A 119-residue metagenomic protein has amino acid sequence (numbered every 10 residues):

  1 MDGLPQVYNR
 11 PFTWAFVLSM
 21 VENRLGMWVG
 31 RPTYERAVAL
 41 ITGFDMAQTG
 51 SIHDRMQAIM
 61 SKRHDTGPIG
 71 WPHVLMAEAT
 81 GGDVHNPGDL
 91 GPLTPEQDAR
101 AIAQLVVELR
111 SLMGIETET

Functional and structural regions predicted by a protein language model:
M1-F12, F16, G82-H85, S111-T119: Acidic, serine/proline-rich, intrinsically disordered low-complexity segments
D2-F44: Short terminal alpha-helical segments
L4, L18, L25, L40 (+4 more regions): Generic detector of leucine side chains in alpha-helical contexts
T13, T33, T42, T49 (+4 more regions): Residue-identity detector for threonine
E22, E35, E78, E96 (+2 more regions): Glutamate identity and glutamate-enriched acidic tracts
V29-P32, Q48, I52-R55, R110-T119: Long, hydrophobic, amphipathic alpha-helical segments used as structural scaffolds
A47-E108: Amphipathic protein-protein interaction modules
